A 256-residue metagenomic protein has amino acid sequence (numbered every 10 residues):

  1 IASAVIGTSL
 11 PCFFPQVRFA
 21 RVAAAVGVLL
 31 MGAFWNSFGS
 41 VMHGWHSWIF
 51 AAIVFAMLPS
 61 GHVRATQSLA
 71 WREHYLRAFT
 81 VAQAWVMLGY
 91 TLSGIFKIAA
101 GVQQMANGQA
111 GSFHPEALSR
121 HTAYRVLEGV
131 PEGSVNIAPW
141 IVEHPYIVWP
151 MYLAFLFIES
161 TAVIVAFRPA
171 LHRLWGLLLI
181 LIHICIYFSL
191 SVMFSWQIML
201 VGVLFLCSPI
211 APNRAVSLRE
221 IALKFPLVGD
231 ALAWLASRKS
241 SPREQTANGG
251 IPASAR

Functional and structural regions predicted by a protein language model:
I1-V28, I53, V81-I98, P145-S189 (+1 more regions): Functionalized membrane-embedded alpha-helices
R18, N36-H46, L58-L69: Transmembrane alpha-helix boundary signature
V28-N36, Y75, F113-E116, C185-S189: Short edge-strand/loop segments of extracellular domains
A33-H46, Y187-W196: Membrane-interface helix caps and helix-loop-helix hairpins in membrane proteins
W48-V63, V86-G89, L200-P212: Hydrophobic cores of alpha-helical transmembrane segments in multi-pass inner/ER membrane proteins, independent
H62-A78, V216-R256: Membrane-interfacial, low-structure loops and terminal tails that flank and connect transmembrane helices in multi-pass
M87, T91-F157: Membrane-interfacial catalytic/cofactor-binding modules of polytopic membrane enzymes
Y187-K224: Non-heme Fe(II)/2-oxoglutarate
